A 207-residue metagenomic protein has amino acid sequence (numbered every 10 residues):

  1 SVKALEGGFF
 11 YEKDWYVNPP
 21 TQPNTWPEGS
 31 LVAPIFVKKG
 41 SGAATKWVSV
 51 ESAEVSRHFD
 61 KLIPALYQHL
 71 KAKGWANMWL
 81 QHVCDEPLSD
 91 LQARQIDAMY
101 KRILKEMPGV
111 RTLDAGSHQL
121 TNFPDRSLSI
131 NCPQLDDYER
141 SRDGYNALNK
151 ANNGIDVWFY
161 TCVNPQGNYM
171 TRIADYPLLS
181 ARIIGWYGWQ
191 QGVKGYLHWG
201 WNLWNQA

Functional and structural regions predicted by a protein language model:
S1-L128, N202-N205: Aromatic-lined carbohydrate-binding surfaces of glycoside hydrolases
V83-E86, A115-S117, Q134-D136, Y160-N164 (+2 more regions): Active-site-proximal beta-strand/loop segments in catalytic clefts of secreted hydrolases
A115-P124, S141, Y176-W186: Short, acidic/polar
P124-P165: Glycoside hydrolase catalytic-domain groove-lining segments
A151-I183, W201: Active-site clefts of carbohydrate-active enzymes
Y176-A207: Substrate-binding cleft of secreted/luminal carbohydrate-active enzymes
